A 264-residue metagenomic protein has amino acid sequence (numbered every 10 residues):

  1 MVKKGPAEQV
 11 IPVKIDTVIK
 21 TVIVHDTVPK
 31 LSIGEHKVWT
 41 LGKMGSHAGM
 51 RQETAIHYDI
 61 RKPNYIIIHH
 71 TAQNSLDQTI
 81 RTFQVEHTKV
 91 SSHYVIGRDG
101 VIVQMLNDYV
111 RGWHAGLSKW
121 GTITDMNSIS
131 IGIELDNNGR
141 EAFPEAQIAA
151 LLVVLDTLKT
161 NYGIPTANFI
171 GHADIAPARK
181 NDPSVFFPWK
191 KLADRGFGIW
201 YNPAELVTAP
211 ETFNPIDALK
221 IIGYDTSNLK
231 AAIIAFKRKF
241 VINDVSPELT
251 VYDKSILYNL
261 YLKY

Functional and structural regions predicted by a protein language model:
K4-V10, P144-Y264: Basic/polar, cationic surfaces and motifs that engage anionic cell-wall and phosphate/carboxylate ligands
P6-I164: Active-site-adjacent loop/helix surface patches within enzyme catalytic domains that shape the substrate-binding cleft
